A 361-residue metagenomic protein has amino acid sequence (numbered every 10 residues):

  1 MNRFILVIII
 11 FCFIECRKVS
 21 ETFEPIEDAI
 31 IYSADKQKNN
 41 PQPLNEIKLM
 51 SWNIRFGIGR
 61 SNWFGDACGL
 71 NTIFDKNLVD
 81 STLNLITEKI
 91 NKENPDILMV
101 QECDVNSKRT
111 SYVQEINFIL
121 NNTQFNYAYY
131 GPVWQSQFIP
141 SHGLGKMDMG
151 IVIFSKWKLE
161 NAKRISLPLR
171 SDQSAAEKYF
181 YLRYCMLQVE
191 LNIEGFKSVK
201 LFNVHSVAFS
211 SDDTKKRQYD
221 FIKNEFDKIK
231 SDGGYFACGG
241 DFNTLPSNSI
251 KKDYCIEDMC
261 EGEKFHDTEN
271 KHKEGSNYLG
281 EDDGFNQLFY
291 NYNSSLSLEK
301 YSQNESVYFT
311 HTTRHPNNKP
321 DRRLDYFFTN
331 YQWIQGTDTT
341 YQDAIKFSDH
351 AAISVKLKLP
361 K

Functional and structural regions predicted by a protein language model:
F4-C12: Sec-dependent N-terminal signal peptides
F13-D148, K361: N-terminal, active-site-proximal structural segment of metallo-dependent hydrolase catalytic domains
N39-L49, M147-N161, A175, F180-N203 (+2 more regions): Beta-strand-turn-beta hairpins that frame and shape the catalytic cleft of phosphate-ester-processing enzymes
I47-I54, L85-Y112, F154, V189 (+5 more regions): Active-site beta-strand/loop signature of hydrolases that rely on acidic residues for catalysis
I54-G57, C103-S107, V133-Q137, L159-E160 (+3 more regions): Solvent-exposed loop/turn segments at secondary-structure junctions within structured extracellular/periplasmic domains
L70-D75, C103-V105, L169-K178, V204-D213: Surface-exposed cleft-lining segments at the edges of enzyme active sites
N121-Q124, K146-A162, N192, E281-Y292 (+2 more regions): Conserved beta strand-loop-helix elements of the APE1-like EEP
T214-P320, L324, T329-Y331: Metal-dependent phosphoesterases centered on the DNase I-like endonuclease/exonuclease/phosphatase
